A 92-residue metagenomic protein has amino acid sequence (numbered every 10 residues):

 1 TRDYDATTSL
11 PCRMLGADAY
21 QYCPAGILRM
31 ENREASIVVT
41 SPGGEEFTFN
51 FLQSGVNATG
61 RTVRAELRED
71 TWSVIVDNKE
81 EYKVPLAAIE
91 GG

Functional and structural regions predicted by a protein language model:
T1-G92: Cysteine-centric segments in proteins
